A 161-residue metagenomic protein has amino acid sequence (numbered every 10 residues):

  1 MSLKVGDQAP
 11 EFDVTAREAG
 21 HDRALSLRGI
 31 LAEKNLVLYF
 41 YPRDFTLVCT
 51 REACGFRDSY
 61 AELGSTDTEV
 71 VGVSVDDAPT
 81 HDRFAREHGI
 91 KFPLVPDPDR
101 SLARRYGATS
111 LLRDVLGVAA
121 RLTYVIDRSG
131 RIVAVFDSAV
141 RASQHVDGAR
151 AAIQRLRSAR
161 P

Functional and structural regions predicted by a protein language model:
M1-P161: Chalcogenol-based redox active-site neighborhoods
